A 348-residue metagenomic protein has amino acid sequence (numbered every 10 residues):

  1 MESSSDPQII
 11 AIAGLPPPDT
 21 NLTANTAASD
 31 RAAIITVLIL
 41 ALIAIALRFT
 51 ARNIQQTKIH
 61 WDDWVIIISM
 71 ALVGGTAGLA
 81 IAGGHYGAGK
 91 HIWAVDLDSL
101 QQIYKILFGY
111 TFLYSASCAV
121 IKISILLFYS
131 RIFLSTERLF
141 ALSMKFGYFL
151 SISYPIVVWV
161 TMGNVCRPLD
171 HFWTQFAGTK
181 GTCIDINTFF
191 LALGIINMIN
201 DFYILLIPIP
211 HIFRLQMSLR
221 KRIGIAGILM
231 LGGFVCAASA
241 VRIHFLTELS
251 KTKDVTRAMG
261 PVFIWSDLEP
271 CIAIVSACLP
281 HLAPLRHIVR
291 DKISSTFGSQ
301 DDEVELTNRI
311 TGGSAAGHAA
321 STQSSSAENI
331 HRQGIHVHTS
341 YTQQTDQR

Functional and structural regions predicted by a protein language model:
M1-I43: Extracellular N-terminal segment of 7TM GPCRs
P16-R31, L97-I106, K180-I186: Juxtamembrane membrane-interface segments at transmembrane-helix boundaries in membrane proteins
S29-Q55, A116-I123: First transmembrane helix
I34, L107-C118, G181-N200, R222-R290: Extracellular loop 3-seventh transmembrane helix
W61-A71, I121-V158, R220-L231: Interfacial segments of alpha-helical transmembrane regions
G75-C118, C183-A192: Extracellular TM2-ECL1-early TM3 structural module of rhodopsin-like
G75-I92, V157-G178, I196-I212, F234-V262 (+2 more regions): Helix-to-loop junction signature of class
L249-I272, L279-R348: Flexible, low-complexity linker/tail segments at the boundary of structured domains
